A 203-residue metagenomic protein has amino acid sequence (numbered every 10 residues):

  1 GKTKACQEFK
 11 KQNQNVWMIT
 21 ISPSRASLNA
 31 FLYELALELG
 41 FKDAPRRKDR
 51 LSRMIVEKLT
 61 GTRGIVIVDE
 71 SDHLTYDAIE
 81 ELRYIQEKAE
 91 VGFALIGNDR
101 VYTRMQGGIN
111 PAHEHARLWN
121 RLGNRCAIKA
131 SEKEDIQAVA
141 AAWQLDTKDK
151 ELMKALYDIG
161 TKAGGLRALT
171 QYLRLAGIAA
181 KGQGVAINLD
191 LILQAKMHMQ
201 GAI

Functional and structural regions predicted by a protein language model:
G1-V16: P-loop NTPase Walker A phosphate-binding motif
Q7, K11, A116, A127-I203: C-terminal alpha-helical "lid" subdomain
N15, G108-K129: A short helix-turn-beta junction within AAA+ P-loop NTPase domains corresponding to the substrate/partner-engaging
N15-M18, L28-P45: Conserved NTP-binding/hydrolysis module of P-loop NTPases
P23-S27, H73, N98-T103, S131-I136: Conserved nucleotide-binding/hydrolysis micro-motifs of P-loop NTPases
A44-T62: Conserved alpha-helical scaffold flanking the Walker A/P-loop in AAA+ ATPase domains
E57-A78, L82: Conserved P-loop NTPase "ATPase switch" module shared by AAA+ and STAND
I85-E114: Sensor-1/coupling segment of RecA-like P-loop NTPase cores
